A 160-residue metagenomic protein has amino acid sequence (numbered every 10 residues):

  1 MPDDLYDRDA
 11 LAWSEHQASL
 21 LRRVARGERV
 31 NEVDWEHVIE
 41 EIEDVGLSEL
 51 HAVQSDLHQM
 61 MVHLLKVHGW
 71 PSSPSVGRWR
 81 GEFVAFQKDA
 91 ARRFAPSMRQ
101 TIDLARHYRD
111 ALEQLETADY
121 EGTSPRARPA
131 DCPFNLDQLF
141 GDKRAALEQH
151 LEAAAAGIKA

Functional and structural regions predicted by a protein language model:
M1-A160: Surface/interface-facing alpha-helical segments and adjacent flexible terminal/loop regions used for partner/assembly
